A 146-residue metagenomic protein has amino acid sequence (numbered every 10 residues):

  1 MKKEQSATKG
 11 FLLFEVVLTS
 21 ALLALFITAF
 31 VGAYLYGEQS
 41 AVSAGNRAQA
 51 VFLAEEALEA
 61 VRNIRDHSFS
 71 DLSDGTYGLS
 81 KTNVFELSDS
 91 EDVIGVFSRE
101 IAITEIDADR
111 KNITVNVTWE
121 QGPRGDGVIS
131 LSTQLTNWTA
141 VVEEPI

Functional and structural regions predicted by a protein language model:
M1-F11: N-terminal leader/signal peptides at the extreme start of proteins
Q5-A7, L18, E59, A108: Intrinsically disordered, low-complexity segments enriched in glycine/proline and serine/threonine
F11-E55: Aliphatic-rich helix starts adjacent to a transmembrane/signal segment
A44-I146: Low-complexity, Gly/Pro-rich coil/beta segments used as flexible assembly/activation regions
